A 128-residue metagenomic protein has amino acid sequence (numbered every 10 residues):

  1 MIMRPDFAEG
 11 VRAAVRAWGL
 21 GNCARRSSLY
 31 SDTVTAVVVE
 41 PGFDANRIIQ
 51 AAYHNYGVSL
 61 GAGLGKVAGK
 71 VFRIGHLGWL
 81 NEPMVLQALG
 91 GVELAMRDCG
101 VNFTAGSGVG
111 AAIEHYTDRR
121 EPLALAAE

Functional and structural regions predicted by a protein language model:
M1-C23, A51: Conserved PLP-dependent catalytic core of the aminotransferase class-I/II
M3-V11, S31, D44, I48 (+4 more regions): General structural feature for long, well-ordered alpha-helical segments within catalytic domains of soluble enzymes
L20, G57-V58, V101: Short aromatic/hydrophobic-glycine micro-motifs
G21-N55: Conserved PLP-binding catalytic core of the aspartate aminotransferase-like
A24, L60-A62: General beta-strand structural signal in soluble alpha/beta enzymes
A52-L60, L94-M96: A common structural junction motif
K66, K70-E128: PLP-dependent enzyme catalytic core of the Aspartate aminotransferase-like
